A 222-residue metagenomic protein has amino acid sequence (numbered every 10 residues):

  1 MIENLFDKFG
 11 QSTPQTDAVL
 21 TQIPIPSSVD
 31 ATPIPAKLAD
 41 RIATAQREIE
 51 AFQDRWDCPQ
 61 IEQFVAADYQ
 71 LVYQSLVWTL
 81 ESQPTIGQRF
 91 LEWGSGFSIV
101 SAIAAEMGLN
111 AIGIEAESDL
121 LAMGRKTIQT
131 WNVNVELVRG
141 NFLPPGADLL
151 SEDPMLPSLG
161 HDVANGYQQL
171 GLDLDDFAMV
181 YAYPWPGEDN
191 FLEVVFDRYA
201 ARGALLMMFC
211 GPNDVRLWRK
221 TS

Functional and structural regions predicted by a protein language model:
M1-Q88: S-adenosyl-L-methionine
I86-G96: Conserved class I S-adenosyl-L-methionine
F97-L109: Conserved SAM-binding loop of SAM-dependent methyltransferases across substrates and taxa, primarily the Class I
N110-E115: Conserved SAM-binding motif I beta-strand of class I
A116-S118, F142: Short beta->alpha hinge that forms the Motif I/post-I loop of the SAM-binding pocket
E117, T127, P212: Residues in the short beta-alpha loop(s) of Rossmann-like NAD(P)-binding domains
M123-L174: S-adenosyl-L-methionine
M179, W185-S222: C-terminal substrate-binding/active-site "lid" region of AdoMet-derived donor-dependent transferases
